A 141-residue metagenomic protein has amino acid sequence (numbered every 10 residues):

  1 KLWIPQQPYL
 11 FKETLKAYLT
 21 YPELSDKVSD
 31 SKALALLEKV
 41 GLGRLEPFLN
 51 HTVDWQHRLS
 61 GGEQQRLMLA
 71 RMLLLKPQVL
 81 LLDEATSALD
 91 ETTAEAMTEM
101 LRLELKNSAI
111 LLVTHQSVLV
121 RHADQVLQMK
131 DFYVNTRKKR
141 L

Functional and structural regions predicted by a protein language model:
P8-V53: Conserved "ABC signature" C-loop
T52-L59, E63: Conserved ABC ATPase signature
G61, L67-M72: ABC ATPase nucleotide-binding domain "signature" region
L74-Q78, N107: A short, proline-enriched helix->beta-strand linker immediately N-terminal to the Walker B motif in ABC-type P-loop
L80-E84: Catalytic Walker B motif of ABC-type/P-loop ATPase nucleotide-binding domains
S87-L89: ABC ATPase nucleotide-binding domain "signature" loop
A94-K106, V118: Helical segment within the ABC ATPase nucleotide-binding domain
N107-H115: Conserved H-loop
